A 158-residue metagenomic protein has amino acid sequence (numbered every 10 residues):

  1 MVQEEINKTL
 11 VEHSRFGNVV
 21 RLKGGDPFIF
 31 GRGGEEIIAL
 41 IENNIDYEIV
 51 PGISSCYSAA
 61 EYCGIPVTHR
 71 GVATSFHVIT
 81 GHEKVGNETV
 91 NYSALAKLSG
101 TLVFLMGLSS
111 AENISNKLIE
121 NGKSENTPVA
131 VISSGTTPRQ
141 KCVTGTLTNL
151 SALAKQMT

Functional and structural regions predicted by a protein language model:
M1, P51-G52, G107: Short beta->alpha connector loops at strand-helix junctions that form conserved, small/polar/Pro-enriched
M1-V11: A cross-family phosphate/adenosyl-ligand binding-site feature
E5, R15-V20, R32, I38 (+2 more regions): A contiguous loop/helix-start segment that scaffolds small-molecule binding in enzyme catalytic cores
E12-H82: Short glycine-cluster motifs
